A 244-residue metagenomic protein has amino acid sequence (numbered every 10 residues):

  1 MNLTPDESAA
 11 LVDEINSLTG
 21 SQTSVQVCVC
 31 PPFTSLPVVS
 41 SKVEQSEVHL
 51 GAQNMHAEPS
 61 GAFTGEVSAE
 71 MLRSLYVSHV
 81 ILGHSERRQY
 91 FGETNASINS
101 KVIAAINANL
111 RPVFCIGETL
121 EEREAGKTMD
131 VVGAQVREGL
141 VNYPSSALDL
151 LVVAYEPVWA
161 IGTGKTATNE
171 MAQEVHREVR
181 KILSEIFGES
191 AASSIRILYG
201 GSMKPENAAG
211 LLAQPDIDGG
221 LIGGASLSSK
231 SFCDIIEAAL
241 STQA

Functional and structural regions predicted by a protein language model:
M1-A244: Active-site loop-to-helix "anion-binding N-cap" substructures in soluble metabolic enzymes
